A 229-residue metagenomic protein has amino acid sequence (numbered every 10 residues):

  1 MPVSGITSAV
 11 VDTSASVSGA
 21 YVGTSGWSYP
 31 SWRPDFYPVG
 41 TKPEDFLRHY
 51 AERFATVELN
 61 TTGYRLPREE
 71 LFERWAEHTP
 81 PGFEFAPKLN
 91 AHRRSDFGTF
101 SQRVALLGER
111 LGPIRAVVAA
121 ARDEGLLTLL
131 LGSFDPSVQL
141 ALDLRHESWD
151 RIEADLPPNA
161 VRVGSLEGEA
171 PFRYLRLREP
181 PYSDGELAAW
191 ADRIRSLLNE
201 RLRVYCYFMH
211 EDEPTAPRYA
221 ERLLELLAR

Functional and structural regions predicted by a protein language model:
M1-R229: Residues lining hydrophobic/aromatic ligand-binding pockets adjacent to catalytic sites
